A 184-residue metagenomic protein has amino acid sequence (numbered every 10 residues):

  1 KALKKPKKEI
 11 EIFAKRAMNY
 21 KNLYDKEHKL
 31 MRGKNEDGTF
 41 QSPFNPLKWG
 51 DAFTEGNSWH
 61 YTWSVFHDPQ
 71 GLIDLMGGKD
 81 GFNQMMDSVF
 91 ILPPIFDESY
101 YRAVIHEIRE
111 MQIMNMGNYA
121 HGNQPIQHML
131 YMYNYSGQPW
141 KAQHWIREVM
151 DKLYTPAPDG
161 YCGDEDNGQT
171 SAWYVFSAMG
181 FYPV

Functional and structural regions predicted by a protein language model:
K1-V184: Active-site core of glycosidic bond-cleaving carbohydrate-active enzymes
